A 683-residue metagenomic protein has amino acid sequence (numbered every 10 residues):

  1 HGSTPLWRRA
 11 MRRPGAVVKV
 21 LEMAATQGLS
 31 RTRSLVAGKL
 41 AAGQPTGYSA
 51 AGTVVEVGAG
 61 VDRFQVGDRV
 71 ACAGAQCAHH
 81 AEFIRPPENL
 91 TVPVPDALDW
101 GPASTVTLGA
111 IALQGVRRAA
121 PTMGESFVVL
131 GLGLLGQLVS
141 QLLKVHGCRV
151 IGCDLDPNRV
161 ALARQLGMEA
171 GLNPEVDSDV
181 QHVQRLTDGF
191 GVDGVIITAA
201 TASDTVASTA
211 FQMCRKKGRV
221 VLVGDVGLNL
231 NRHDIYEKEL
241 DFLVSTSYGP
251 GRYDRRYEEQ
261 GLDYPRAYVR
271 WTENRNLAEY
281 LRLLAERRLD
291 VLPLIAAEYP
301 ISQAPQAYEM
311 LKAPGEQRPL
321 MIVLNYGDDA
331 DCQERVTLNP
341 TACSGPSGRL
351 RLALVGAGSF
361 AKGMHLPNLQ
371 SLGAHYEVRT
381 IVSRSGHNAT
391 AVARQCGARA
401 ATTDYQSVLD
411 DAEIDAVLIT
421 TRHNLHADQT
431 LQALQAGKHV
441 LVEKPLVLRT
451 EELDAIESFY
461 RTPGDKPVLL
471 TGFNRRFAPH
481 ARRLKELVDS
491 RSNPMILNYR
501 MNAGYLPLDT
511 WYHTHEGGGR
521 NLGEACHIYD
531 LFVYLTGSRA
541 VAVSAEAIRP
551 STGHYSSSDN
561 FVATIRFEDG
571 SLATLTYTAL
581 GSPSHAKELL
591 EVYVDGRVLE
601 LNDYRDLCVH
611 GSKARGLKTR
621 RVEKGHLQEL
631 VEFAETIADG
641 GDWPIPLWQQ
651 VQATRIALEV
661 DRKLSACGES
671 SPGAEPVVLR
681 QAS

Functional and structural regions predicted by a protein language model:
H1-Q76, A638: Glycine-rich beta-strand-centered segment in the early N-terminal region that forms part of a ligand/cofactor-binding
D99-V176, Q181: Mid-domain Rossmann-like dinucleotide-binding core that forms the NAD(H)/NADP(H) cofactor-binding site
R215-K216, A427-F473: Beta-strand-loop-alpha-helix segment that lines the small-molecule cofactor/substrate pocket of alpha/beta enzymes
V223-D241, S245, G251, L446-V468: Rossmann-fold NAD(P)-binding glycine/threonine-rich loop
E237, N339-R351, G553-S558, E568-V631 (+1 more regions): NAD(P)-dinucleotide binding in Rossmann-like oxidoreductases
G251-Y268, D465-V468, N474-H554, C667: Predominantly a Rossmann-like dinucleotide-binding segment in NAD(P)-dependent oxidoreductases
E309-P319, L324-N325, A330-G345, A416 (+2 more regions): C-terminal helix-rich "cap/oligomerization" subdomain common to oxidoreductases
C332-C396: N-terminal Rossmann-like dinucleotide-binding module
